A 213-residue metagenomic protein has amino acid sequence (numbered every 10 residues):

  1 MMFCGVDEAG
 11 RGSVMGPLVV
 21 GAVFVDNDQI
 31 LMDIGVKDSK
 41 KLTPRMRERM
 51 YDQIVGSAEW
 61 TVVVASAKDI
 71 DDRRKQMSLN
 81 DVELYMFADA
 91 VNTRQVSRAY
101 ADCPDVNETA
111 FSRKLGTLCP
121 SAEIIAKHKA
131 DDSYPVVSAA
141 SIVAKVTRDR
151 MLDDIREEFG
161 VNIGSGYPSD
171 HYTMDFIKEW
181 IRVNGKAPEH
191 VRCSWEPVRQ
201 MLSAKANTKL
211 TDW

Functional and structural regions predicted by a protein language model:
M1-W213: RNase H-like, Mg2+-dependent phosphodiesterase core, and more generally RNA phosphate-backbone-engaging helix-loop
